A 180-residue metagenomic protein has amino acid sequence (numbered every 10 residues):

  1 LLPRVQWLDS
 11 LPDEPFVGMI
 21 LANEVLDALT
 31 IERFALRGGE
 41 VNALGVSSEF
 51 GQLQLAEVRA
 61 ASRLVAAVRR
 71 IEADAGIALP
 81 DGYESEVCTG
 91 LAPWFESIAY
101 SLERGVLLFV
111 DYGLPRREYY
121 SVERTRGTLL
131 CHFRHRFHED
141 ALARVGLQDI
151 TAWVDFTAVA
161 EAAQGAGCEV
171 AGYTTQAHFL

Functional and structural regions predicted by a protein language model:
V5-L180: Class I S-adenosyl-L-methionine
